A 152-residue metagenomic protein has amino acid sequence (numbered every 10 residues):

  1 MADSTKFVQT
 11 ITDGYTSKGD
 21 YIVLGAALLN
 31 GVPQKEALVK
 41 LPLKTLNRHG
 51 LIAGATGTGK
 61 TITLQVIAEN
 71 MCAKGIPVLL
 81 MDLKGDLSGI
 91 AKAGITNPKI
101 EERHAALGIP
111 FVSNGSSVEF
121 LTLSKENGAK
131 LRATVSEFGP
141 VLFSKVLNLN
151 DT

Functional and structural regions predicted by a protein language model:
M1-A55, I62-K74, V78-L79, K84-I109 (+2 more regions): Basic- and hydrophobic-enriched, low-structure N-terminal and domain-boundary segments that flank ATP-binding catalytic
G54-T61, A133, N148: Short, charged/polar micro-motifs that form catalytic or ligand-binding hotspots
A105-T152: Helical/strand "switch-coupling" subdomains that flank nucleotide/phosphate-binding cores, especially in P-loop NTPases
